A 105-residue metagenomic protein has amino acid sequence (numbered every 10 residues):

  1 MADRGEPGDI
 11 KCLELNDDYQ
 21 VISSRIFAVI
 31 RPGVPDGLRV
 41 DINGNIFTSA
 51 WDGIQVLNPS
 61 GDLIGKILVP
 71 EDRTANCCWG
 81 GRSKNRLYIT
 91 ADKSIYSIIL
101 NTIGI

Functional and structural regions predicted by a protein language model:
M1-E14: Surface loops at the rim/top face of extracytoplasmic beta-rich domains
P7, V29-W51, E71-N85, D92: Beta-rich, blade/repeat-based domains predominating in secreted/periplasmic proteins but also intracellular
P7-I10, I54-V56, I95-S97: Structural signal for beta-propeller blades
L13-Q20, I99-I105: Short loop/turn segments immediately following beta-strands, especially the blade-tip and inter-blade linker loops
N16, D41, N58: Short, acidic, Ser/Thr-enriched surface-loop or helix-capping motifs
I22-V29, D62-I67: A short beta-strand motif characteristic of beta-propeller blades
N58-P59, V69: A C-terminal functional module that forms or caps the active site or interfaces directly with catalytic machinery
R86-I105: Flexible, glycine-rich linker and terminal segments associated with outer-membrane beta-barrel/transport systems
